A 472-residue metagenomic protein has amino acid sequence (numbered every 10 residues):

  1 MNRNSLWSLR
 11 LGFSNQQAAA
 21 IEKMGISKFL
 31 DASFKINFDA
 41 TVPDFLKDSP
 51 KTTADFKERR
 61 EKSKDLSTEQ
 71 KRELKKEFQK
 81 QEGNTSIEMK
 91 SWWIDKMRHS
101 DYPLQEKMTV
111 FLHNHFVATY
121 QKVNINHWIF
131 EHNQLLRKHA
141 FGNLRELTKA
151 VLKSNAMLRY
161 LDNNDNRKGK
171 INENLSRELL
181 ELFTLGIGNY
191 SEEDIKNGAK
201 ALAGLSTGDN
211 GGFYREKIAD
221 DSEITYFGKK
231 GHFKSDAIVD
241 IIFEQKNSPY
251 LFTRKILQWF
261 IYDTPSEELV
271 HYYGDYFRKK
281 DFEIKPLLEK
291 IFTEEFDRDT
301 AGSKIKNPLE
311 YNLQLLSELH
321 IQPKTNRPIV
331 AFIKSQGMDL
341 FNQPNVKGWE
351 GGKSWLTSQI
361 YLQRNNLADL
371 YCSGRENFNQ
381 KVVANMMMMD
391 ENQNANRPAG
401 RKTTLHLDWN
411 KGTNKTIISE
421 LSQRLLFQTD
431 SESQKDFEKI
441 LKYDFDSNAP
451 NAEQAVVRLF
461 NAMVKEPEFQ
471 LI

Functional and structural regions predicted by a protein language model:
N2, K62, Q81-G83, K107 (+2 more regions): Short, compositionally biased low-complexity segments
R3-A20, T253-K280, E289-I472: Flexible, low-complexity segments enriched for small/polar residues
S8-L11, L30-S33, L136, I242: A generic structural signal for nonpolar/aromatic side chains embedded in well-ordered alpha-helices
L11, K96-M97, H115, T119 (+5 more regions): Alpha-helix C-capping/helix-to-loop hinge sites
Q17-I129, L135: N-terminal accessory alpha/beta regions
K23-M24, F29-A32, A150, G198 (+2 more regions): Generic alpha-helical secondary-structure signal
M89, W93, N126-Q322: Active-site substrate-binding loop specific to GH73 endo-beta-N-acetylglucosaminidase modules in bacterial autolysins
R98-Y102, H113-Q121, R137, F141 (+4 more regions): Generic short alpha-helical segment signal, independent of protein family or function, capturing local helix propensity
